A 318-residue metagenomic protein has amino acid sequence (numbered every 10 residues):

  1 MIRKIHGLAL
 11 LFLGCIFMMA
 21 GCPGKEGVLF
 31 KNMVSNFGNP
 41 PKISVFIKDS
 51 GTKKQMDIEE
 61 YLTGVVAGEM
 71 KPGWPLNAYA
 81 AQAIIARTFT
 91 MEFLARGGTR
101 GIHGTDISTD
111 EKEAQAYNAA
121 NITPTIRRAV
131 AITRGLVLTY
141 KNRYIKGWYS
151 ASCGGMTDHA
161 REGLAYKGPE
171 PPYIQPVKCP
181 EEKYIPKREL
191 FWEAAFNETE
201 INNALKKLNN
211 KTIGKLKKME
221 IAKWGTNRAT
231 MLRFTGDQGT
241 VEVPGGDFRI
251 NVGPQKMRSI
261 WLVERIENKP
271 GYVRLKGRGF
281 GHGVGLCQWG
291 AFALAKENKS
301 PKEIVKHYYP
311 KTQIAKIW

Functional and structural regions predicted by a protein language model:
M1-W318: Conserved, single-site charged/polar hotspot
